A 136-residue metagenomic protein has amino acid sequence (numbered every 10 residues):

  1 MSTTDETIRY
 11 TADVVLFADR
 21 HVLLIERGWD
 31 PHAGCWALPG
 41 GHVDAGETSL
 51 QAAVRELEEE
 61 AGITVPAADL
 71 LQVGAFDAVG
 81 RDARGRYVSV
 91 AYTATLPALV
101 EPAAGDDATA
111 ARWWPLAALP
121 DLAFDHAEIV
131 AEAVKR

Functional and structural regions predicted by a protein language model:
M1, K135-R136: C-terminal end-of-chain micro-motif
S2-L38, L50, V65: N-terminal strand-loop-strand
V43-K135: Unchanged
